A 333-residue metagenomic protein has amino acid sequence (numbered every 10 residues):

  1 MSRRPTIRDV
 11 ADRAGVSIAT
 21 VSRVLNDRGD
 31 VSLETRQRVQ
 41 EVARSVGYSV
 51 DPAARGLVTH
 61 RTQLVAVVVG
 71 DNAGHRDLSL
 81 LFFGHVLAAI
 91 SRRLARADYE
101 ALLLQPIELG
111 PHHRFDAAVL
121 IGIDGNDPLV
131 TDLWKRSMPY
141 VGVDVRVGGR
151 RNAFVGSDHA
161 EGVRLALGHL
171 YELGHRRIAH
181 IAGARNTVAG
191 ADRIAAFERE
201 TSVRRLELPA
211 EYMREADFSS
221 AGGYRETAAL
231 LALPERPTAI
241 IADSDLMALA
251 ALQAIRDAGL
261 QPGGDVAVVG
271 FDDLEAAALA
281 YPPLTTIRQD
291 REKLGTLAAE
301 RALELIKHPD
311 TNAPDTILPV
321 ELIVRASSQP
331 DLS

Functional and structural regions predicted by a protein language model:
M1-P5, D30, E34, P52 (+12 more regions): Residues at secondary-structure transition points
M1-Q63, L332-S333: N-terminal helix-turn-helix DNA-binding module of bacterial transcription factors
M1-S2, L64-G168, A232: Alpha-helical recognition/docking segments in bacterial nutrient-uptake and carbohydrate-utilization systems
R13, S45, R92-R96, K135-G142 (+1 more regions): Bacterial carbohydrate/catabolite-sensing allosteric modules
S17, Q63, E100, D116 (+2 more regions): Short acidic/polar active-site loop segments enriched in Thr and Asp
T20-S22, L57-H75, A117, H169 (+1 more regions): Short beta-strand segments enriched in small/hydrophobic residues
S45-D51, L103-L104, I123, L252: Short gly/ser/thr-rich secondary-structure transition/capping motifs
